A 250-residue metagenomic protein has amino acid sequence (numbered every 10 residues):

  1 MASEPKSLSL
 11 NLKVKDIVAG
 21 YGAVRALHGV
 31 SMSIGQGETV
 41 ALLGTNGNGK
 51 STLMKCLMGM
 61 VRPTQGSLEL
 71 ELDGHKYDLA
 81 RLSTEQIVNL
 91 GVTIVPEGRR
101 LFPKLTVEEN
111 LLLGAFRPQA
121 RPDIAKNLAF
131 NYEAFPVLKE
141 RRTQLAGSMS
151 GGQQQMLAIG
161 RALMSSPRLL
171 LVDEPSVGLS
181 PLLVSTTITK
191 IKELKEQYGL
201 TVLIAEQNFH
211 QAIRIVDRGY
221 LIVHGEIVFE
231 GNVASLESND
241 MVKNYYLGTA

Functional and structural regions predicted by a protein language model:
L12-V14, L27: Conserved structural motif at the start of ABC-family nucleotide-binding domains
G22, V40, V107-K126, A134-K139 (+2 more regions): ABC-type ATPase nucleotide-binding domains, specifically the catalytic core motifs of the NBD
L43-T45: The feature captures the beta-strand-to-loop junction immediately N-terminal to the Walker
M58: Helix-to-loop junction immediately C-terminal to a conserved catalytic motif
S67-V88, V233: ABC ATPase NBD Q-loop/coupling interface
A162-L163: ABC ATPase C-loop
S166: Conserved catalytic motifs of ABC-family nucleotide-binding domains
S185-G199: Helical segment within the ABC ATPase nucleotide-binding domain
